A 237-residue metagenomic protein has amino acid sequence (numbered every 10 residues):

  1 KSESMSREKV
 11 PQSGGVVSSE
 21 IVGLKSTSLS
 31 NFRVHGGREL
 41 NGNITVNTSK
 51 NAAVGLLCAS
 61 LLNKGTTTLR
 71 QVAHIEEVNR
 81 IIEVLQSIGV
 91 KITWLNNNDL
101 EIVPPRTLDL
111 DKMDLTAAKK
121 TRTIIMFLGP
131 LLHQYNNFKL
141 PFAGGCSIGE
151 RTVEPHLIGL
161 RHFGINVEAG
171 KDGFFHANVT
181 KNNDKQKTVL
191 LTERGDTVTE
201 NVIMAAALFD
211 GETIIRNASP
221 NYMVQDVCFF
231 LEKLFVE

Functional and structural regions predicted by a protein language model:
E3-E237: Structural preference for solvent-exposed beta-strand-turn elements and adjacent flexible terminal/loop segments within
